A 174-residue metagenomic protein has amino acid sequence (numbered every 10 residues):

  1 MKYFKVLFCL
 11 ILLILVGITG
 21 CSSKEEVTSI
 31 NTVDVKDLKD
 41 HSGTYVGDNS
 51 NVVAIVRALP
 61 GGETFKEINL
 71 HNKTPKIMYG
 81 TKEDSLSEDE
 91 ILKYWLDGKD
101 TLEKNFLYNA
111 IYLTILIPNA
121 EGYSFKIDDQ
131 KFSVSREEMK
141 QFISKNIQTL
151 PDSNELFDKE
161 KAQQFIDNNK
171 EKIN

Functional and structural regions predicted by a protein language model:
M1-F8: Bacterial N-terminal signal peptides that target proteins for export
V16-G20: C-terminal motif of bacterial Sec signal peptides marking the signal peptidase cleavage site
S22-E25: Bacterial signal peptide processing site
N31-A58: Long, charge-rich, low-complexity intrinsically disordered regions
G62-K131: Mature extracytoplasmic domains of secretory-pathway proteins
F132-R136: Extracytoplasmic/secreted cell-surface and envelope-processing proteins
E137-N174: C-terminal partner/receptor-binding element of secreted or periplasmic proteins
